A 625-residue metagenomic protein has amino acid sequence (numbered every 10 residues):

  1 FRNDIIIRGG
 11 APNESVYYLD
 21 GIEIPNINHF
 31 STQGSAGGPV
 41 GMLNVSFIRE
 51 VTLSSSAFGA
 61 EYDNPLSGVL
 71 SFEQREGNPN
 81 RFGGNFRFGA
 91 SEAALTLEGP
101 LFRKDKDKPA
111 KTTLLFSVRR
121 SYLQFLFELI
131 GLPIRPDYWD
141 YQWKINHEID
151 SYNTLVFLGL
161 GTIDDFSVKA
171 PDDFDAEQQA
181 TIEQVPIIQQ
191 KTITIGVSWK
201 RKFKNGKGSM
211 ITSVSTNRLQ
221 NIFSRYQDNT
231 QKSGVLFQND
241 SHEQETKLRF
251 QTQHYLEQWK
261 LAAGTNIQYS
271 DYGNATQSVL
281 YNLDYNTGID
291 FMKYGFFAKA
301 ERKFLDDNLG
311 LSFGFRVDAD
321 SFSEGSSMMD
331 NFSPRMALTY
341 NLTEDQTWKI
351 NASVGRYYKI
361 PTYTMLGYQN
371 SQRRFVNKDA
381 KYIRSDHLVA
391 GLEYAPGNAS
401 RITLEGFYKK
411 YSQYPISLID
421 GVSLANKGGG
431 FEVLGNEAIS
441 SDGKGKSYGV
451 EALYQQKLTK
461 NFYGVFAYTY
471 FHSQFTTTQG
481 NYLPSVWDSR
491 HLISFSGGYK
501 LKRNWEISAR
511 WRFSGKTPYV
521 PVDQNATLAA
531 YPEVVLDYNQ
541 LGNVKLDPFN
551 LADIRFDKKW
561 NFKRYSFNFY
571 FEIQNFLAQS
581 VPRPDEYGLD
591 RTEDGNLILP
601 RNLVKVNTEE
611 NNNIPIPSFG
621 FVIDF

Functional and structural regions predicted by a protein language model:
F1-N26: Extracytoplasmic beta-strand/coil segments of soluble accessory domains associated with Gram-negative outer-membrane
E23-L53, W143: Short acidic/polar hinge/loop motifs at secondary-structure boundaries that mediate gating or recognition
I27-N28, G34, P171-E177, D271-T276 (+4 more regions): Surface-exposed extracellular loop regions of Gram-negative outer-membrane beta-barrel proteins, predominantly
N146-D164, P186-S327, T343-E344, S400-T403 (+2 more regions): Face-selective signature of the C-terminal outer-membrane beta-barrel domain
L160, Q258-A262, N266, T287-Y411 (+3 more regions): Structural signature of Gram-negative outer-membrane beta-barrels, strongest in the C-terminal barrel of TonB-dependent
N239-R249, T287-F297, N377-K381, R401-V465 (+1 more regions): Outer membrane beta-barrel strand-and-loop segments of large Gram-negative receptors, especially TonB-dependent
K303-L309, Y408-K410, F431-P521: Gram-negative outer-membrane beta-barrel transporters
S412, G464, R512-P532, D547-L551 (+1 more regions): C-terminal beta-signal and adjacent terminal beta-strands/loops of Gram-negative outer-membrane beta-barrel proteins
